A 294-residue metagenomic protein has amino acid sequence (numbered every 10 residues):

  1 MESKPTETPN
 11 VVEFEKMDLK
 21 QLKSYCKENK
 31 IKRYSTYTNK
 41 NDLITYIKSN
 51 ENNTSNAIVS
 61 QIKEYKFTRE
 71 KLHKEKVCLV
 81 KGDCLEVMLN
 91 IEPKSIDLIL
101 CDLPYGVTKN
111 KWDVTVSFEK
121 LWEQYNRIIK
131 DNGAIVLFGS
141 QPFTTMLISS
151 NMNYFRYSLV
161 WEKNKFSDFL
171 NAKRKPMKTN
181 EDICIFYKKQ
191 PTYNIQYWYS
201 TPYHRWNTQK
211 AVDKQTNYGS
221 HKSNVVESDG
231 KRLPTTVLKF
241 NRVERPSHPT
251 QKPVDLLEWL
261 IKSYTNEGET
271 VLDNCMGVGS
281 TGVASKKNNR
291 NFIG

Functional and structural regions predicted by a protein language model:
M1-S3, S60, Y197, T236: Intrinsically disordered, low-complexity segments used for protein-protein interactions
E2-V59: Basic helix-extension-helix modules of the SAP/HeH family
E13, S24, R33-T36, T45 (+5 more regions): Intrinsically disordered, low-complexity N-terminal regions enriched in serine/proline/glycine with scattered basic
N56-L72: DnaQ-like (DEDDh/DEDDy) 3′-5′ exonuclease domain used for proofreading and 3′-end trimming on nucleic acids
F67, L72-G294: Core catalytic lobe of class I
